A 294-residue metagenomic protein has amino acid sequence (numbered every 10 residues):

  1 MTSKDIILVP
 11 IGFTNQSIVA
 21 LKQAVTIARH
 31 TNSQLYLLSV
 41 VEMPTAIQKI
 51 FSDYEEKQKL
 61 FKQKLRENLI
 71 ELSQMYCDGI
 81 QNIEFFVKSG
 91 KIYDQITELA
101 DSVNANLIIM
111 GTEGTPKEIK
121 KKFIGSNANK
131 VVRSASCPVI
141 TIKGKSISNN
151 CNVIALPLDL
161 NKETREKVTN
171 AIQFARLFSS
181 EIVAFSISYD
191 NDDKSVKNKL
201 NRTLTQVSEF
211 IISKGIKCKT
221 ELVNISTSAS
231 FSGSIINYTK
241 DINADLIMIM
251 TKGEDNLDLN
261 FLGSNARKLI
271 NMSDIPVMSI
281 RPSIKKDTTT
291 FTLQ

Functional and structural regions predicted by a protein language model:
M1-D53, V153-L222, A244, M272 (+2 more regions): Small/aliphatic-rich secondary-structure junction motif
Y54-E67: A short acidic, glycine-rich active-site loop that binds or catalyzes chemistry on phosphate/adenosine moieties
N82-F85, T220-E221: Rossmann-fold cofactor-recognition segment
V87-I96, V223-S234: Charged docking surfaces used in two-component/phosphorelay signaling
L99-A105, Y238-A244: Glycine-rich phosphate-binding loop signature in dinucleotide/nucleotide-binding domains
D101-K145: Hydrophobic alpha-helical segments and helix pairs
G111-K130, I249-M272, K286-T290: Glycine-rich, Arg-bearing micro-motifs that act as flexible, cationic patches
